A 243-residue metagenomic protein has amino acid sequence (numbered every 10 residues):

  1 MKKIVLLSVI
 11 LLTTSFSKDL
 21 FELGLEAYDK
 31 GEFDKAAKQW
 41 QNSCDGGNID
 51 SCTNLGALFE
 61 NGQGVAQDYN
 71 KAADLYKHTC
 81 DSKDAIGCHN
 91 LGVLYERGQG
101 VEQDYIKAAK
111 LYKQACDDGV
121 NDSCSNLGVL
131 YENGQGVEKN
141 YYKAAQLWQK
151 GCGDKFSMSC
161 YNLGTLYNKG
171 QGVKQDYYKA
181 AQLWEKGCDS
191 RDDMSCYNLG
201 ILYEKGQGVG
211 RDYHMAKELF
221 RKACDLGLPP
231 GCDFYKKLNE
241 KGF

Functional and structural regions predicted by a protein language model:
I4-T13: Sec-dependent N-terminal signal peptides
T14-D19: TPR-adjacent "capping" and linker segments in tetratricopeptide-repeat scaffold/adaptor proteins
L20-A27, S43, C52-N61, L75 (+6 more regions): Hydrophobic face of amphipathic alpha-helices that form TPR/SEL1-like repeat modules and related alpha-solenoid
A27-E32, D45-N48, N61-Q63, D68 (+14 more regions): Short helix-capping/linker turns of helical repeat alpha-solenoids
R211-P229, K236: TPR/TPR-like (Sel1-like) alpha-helical repeat modules
